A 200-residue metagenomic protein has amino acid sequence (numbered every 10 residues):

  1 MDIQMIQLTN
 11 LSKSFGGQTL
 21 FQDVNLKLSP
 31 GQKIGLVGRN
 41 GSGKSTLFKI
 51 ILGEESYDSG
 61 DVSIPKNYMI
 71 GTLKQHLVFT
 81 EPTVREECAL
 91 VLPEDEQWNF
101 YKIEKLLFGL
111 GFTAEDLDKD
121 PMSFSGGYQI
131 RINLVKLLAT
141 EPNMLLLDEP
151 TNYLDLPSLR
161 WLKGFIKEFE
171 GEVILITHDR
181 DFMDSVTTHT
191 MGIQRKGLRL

Functional and structural regions predicted by a protein language model:
M1-L200: ABC ATP-binding cassette signature C-motif
